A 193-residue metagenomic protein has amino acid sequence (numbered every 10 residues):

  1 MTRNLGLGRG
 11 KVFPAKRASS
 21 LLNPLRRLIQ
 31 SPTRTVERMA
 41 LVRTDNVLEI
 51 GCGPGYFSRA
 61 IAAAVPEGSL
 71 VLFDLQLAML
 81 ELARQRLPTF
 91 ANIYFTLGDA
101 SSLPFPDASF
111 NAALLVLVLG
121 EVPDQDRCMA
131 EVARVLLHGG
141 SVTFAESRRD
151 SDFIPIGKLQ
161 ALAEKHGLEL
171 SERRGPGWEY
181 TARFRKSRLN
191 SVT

Functional and structural regions predicted by a protein language model:
R3-Q30: Class I SAM-dependent methyltransferase Rossmann-like catalytic core, especially the SAM/SAH-binding loop
R27-R43: Conserved alpha-helix/loop element of class I SAM-dependent methyltransferases that forms part of the SAM/SAH-binding
L48-S102: Class I SAM-dependent methyltransferase SAM/SAH-binding core
S101-A113: A short acidic, Gly/Pro-enriched loop at the edge of an enzyme's catalytic core that lines a small-molecule cofactor
N111-P123: A short SAM/SAH-binding and catalytic strip from SAM-dependent methyltransferases
D126-H138: A short glycine-rich, Lys/Arg-flanked "PGG" loop and its adjoining helix->strand segment in the class I
G139-E146: Conserved beta-strand signature within the Rossmann-like core of class I S-adenosyl-L-methionine
G175-T193: Core SAM-dependent methyltransferase catalytic element
